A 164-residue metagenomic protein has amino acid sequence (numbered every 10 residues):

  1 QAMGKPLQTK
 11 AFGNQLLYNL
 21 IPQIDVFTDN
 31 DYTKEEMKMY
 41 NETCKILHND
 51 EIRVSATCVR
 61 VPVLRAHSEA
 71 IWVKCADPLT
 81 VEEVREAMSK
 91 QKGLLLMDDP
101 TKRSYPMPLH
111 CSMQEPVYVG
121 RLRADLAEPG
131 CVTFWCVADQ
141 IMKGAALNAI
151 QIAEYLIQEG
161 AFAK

Functional and structural regions predicted by a protein language model:
Q1-A87: Active-site-lining helix/loop region of Rossmann-like oxidoreductase modules
E51-K164: C-terminal active-site/capping subdomain that shapes the small-molecule cofactor and substrate pocket of enzyme
